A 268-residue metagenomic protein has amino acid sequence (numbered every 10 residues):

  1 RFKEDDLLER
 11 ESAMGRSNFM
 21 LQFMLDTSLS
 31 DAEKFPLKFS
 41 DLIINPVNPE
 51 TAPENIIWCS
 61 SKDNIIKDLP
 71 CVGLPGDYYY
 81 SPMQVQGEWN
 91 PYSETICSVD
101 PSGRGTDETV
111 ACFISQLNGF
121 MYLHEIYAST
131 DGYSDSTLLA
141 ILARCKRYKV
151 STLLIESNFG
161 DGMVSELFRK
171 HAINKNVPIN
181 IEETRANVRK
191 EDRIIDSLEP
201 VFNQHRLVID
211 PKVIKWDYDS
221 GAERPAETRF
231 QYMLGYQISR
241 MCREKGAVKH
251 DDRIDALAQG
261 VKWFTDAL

Functional and structural regions predicted by a protein language model:
R1: Extended acidic/charged loop-beta regions that coordinate divalent cations and stabilize anionic phosphate/carboxylate
D5-T184, D217-L268: RNase H-like, metal-dependent nuclease domains and their acidic two-metal-ion catalytic environment used
N180-R224: Short alpha-helix plus adjacent loop in nuclease-associated cores
